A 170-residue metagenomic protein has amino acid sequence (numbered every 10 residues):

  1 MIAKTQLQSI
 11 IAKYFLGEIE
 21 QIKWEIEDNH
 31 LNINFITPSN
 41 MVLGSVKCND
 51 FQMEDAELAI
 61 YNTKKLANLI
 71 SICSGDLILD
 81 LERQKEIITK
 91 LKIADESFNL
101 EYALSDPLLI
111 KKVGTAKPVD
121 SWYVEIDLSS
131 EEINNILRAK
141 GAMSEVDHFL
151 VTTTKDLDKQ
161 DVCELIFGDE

Functional and structural regions predicted by a protein language model:
M1-E101, V119-E170: DNA polymerase processivity clamps
A103-Y123: Long, charge-dense
